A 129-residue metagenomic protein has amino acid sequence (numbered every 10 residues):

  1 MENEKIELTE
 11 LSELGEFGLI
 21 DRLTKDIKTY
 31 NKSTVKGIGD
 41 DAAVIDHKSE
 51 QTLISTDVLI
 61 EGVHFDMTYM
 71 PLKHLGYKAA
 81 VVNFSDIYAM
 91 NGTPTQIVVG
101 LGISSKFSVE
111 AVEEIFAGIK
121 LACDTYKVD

Functional and structural regions predicted by a protein language model:
M1-P71, V99, A122, K127: Extreme N-terminal cap/leader segments of soluble proteins
E2-N3, M70-D129: A glycine-rich phosphate/pyrophosphate-binding beta-strand-loop-alpha-helix module
